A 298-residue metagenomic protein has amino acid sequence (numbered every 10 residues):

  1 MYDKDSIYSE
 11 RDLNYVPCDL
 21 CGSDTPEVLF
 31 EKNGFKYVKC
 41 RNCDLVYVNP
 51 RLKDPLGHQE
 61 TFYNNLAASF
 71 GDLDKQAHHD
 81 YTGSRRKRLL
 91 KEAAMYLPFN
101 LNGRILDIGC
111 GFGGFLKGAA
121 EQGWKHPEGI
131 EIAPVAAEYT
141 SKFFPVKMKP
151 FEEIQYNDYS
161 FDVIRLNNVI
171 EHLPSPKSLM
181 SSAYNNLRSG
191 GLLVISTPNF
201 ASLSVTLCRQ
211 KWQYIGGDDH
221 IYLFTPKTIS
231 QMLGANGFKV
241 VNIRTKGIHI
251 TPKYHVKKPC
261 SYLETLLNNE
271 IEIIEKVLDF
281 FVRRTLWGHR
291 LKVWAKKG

Functional and structural regions predicted by a protein language model:
M1-N167, K177-M180, T245-K246, K257-S261 (+2 more regions): Conserved N-terminal segment of class I S-adenosyl-L-methionine
L166, P174-S182, L192-G298: S-adenosyl-L-methionine-dependent methyltransferase catalytic module, highlighting the catalytic core
